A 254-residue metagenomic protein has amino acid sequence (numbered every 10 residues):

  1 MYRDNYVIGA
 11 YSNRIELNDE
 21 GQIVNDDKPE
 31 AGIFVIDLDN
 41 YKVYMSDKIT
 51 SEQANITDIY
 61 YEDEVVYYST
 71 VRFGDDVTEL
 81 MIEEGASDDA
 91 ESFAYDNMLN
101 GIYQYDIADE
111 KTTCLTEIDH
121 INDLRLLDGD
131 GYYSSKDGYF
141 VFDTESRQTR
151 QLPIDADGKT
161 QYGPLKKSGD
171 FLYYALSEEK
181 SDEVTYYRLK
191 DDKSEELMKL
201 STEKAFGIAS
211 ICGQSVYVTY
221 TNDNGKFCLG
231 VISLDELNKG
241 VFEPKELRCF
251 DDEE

Functional and structural regions predicted by a protein language model:
M1-Y2, Q53-D63, D119-G129, G158-G169 (+2 more regions): Repeated scaffold domains used in trafficking and secretory/extracellular systems, primarily beta-propellers
I8-A10, Y67-T70, Y132-S134, Y173-A175 (+1 more regions): Residue position within the beta-strands of beta-propeller blades
A10-D27, V71-D96: Short, conserved, GDST-rich strand-edge loop motifs in beta-rich repeat architectures
N13-N18, R72-V77, G138, S177-S181 (+1 more regions): Short glycine/acidic-enriched loop and turn motifs that connect beta-strands
G32-F34, G101-Y103, G138-F140, E183-Y186 (+1 more regions): A short loop-to-beta-strand structural motif that recurs across blades of beta-propeller domains
D37-Y41, D106-E110, D143-R147, L189-K193 (+1 more regions): Short loop/turn segments that connect beta-strands within beta-propeller blades
K42-I49, K111-T116, Q148-D155, E195-L200 (+1 more regions): A short beta-strand motif characteristic of beta-propeller blades
Y217-E254: Blade-level signature of beta-propeller repeat domains, shared across WD40, Kelch, NHL, RCC1 and BNR/Asp-box propellers
